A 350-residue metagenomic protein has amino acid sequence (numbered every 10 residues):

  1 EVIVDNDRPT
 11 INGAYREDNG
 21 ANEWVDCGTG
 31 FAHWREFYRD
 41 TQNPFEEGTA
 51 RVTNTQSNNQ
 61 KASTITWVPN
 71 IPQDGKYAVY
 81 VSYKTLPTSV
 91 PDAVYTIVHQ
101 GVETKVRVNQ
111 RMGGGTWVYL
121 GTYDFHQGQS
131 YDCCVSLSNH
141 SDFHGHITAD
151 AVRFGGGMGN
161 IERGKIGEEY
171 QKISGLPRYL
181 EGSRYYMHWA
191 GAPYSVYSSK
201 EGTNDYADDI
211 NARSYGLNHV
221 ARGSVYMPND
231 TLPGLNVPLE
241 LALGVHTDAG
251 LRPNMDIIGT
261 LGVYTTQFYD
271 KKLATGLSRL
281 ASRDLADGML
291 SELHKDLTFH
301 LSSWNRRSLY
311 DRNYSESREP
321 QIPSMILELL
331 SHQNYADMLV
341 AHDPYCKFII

Functional and structural regions predicted by a protein language model:
E1-G30, R163: Extracellular carbohydrate-recognition regions
G28-P69: Surface-exposed, low-complexity/disordered Ser/Thr/Gly/Pro/Asn-rich loops and linkers
P44, T55, A151, G155-G157 (+2 more regions): Active-site-adjacent mobile loop/cap segments within catalytic or ligand-binding domains
V52, S63-P87: A short beta-strand element within beta-rich, extracytoplasmic domains of secreted/secretory-pathway proteins
T85-T104: Short, surface-exposed beta-strand/strand-loop-strand elements in extracellular ectodomains
Q100-Q129: Extracellular carbohydrate recognition and processing domains and analogous Trp-centered ligand-binding platforms
V135-H146: Short beta-strand-plus-loop segments that form exposed binding edges in beta-rich domains
I161-I258: Catalytic-core regions of hydrolytic enzymes
